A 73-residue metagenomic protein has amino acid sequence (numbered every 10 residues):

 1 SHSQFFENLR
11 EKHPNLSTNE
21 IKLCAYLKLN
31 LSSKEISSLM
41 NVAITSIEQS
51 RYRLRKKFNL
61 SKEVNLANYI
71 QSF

Functional and structural regions predicted by a protein language model:
H2-F73: Cytosolic nucleotide-binding catalytic cores of signal-transduction proteins
